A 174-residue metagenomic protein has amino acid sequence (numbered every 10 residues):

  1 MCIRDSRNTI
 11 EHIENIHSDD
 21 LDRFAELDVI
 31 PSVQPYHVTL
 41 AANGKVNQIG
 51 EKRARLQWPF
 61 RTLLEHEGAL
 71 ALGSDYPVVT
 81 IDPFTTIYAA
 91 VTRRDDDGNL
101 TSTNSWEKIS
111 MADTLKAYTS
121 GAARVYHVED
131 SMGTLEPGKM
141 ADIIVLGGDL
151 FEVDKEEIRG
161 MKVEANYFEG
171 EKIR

Functional and structural regions predicted by a protein language model:
R4-N8, I13, S18-D22, E26-E152 (+2 more regions): His/Asp/Glu-enriched, well-ordered alpha-helical/loop segment that forms or immediately abuts the divalent-metal
